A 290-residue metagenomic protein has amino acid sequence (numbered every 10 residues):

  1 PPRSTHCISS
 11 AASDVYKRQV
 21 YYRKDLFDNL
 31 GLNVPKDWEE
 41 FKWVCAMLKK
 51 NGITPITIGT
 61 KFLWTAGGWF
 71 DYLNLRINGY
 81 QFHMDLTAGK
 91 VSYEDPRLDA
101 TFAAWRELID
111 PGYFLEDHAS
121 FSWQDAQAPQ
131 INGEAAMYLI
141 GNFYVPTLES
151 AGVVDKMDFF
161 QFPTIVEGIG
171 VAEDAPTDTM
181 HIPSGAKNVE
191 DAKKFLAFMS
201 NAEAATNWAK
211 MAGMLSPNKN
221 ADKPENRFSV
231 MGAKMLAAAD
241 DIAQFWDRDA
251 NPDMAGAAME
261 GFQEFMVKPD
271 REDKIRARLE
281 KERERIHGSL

Functional and structural regions predicted by a protein language model:
P1-A12, Y16: Single conserved hydrophobic/aromatic residue that forms the stacking wall/gate of nucleotide- or nucleobase-binding
D28, A238-L290: Conserved C-terminal helix/tail region of periplasmic/extracytoplasmic solute-binding proteins
N29-L30, P111, E149-M214, E260 (+1 more regions): Extracytoplasmic/periplasmic substrate-recognition and gating elements
N29-V34, R106-S120, E134, A151-M157: A local structural motif
W38-W43, D117-I131: Short helix-initiation/N-cap motifs at beta->coil->alpha
C45-M47, T87-H118: Glycine-centered hinge/linker elements that transmit conformational signals in sensory and ligand-binding systems
G52-P55, N132-I140, D155: Alpha-to-beta junction loops
T60, I77-A100, S150-G152, P163-E173 (+4 more regions): Short, solvent-exposed loop/beta-turn-alpha elements that line the ligand-binding surface or hinge of extracytoplasmic
